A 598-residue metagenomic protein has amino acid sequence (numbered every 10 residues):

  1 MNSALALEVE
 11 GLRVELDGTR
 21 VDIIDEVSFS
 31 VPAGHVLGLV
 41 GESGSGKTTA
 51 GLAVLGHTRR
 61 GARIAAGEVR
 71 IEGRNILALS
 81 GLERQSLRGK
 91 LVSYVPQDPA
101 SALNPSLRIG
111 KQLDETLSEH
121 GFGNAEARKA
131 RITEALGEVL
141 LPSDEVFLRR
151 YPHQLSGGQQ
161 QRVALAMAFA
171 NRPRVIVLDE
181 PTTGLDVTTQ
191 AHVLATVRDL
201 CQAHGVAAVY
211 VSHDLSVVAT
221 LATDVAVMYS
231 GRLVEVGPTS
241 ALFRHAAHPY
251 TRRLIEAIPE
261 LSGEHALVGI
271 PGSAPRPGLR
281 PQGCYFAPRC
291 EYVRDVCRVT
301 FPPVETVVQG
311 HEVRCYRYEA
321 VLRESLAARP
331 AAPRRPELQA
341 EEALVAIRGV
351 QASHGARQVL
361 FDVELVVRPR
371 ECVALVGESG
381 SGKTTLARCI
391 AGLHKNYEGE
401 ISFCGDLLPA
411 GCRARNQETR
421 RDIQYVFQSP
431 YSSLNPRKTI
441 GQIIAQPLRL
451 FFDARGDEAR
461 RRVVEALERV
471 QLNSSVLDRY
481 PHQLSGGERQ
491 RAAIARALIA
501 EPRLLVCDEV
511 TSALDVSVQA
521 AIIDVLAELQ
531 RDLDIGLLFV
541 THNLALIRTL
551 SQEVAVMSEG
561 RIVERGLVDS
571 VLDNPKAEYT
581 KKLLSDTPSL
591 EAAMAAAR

Functional and structural regions predicted by a protein language model:
E42, L185-H265, L514, V518-A592: P-loop NTP-binding/switch modules centered on Walker-like glycine-rich loops
L55, R59, A391: Helix-to-loop junction immediately C-terminal to a conserved catalytic motif
R63-N75, G399-L408, T419: Conserved ABC transporter NBD signature motif
N75, A127-V146, I255, E458-S475 (+1 more regions): Conserved ABC ATPase "signature" region
E145, T239-L344, L567-R598: Charged, flexible cofactor/metal-binding loops and thiol motifs
A170-R174, I499-R503: A short, proline-enriched helix->beta-strand linker immediately N-terminal to the Walker B motif in ABC-type P-loop
